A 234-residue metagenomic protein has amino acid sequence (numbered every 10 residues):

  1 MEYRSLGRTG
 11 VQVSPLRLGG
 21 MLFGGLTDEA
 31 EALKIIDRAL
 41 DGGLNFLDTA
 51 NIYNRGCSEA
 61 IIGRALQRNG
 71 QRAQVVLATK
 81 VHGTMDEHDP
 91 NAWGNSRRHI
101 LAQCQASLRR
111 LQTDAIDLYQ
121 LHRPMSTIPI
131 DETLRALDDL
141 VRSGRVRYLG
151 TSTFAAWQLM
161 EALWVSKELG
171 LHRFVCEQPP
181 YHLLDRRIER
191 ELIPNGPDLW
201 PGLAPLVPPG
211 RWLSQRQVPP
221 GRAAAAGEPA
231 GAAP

Functional and structural regions predicted by a protein language model:
M1-V76: N-terminal binding-site loop/beta-alpha segment at the start of enzyme catalytic domains that lines or forms
Y3, I36, E59, G63 (+4 more regions): Generic structural signal for well-ordered alpha-helices, preferentially at hydrophobic/aromatic core positions
L6, L18, A32, A39 (+10 more regions): Conserved, mostly hydrophobic/aromatic
G7-G10, D41, R64-V76, L108-Q112 (+2 more regions): Acidic (Asp/Glu)-rich catalytic clusters
G7-G24, A78-A92, A115, Q120: N-terminal small/glycine-rich loop or linker at the start of catalytic domains across soluble metabolic enzymes
V11-L16, G43-N45, Q71-V75, T113-D117 (+4 more regions): Short, well-ordered coil/turn segments that N-cap beta-strands
L26-L40, G94-L111, L159-W164: Short, acidic/polar
P124, I128-P234: Beta/alpha (TIM)-barrel catalytic core signal, keyed to glycine-rich beta->alpha loops juxtaposed to Asp/Glu that bind
